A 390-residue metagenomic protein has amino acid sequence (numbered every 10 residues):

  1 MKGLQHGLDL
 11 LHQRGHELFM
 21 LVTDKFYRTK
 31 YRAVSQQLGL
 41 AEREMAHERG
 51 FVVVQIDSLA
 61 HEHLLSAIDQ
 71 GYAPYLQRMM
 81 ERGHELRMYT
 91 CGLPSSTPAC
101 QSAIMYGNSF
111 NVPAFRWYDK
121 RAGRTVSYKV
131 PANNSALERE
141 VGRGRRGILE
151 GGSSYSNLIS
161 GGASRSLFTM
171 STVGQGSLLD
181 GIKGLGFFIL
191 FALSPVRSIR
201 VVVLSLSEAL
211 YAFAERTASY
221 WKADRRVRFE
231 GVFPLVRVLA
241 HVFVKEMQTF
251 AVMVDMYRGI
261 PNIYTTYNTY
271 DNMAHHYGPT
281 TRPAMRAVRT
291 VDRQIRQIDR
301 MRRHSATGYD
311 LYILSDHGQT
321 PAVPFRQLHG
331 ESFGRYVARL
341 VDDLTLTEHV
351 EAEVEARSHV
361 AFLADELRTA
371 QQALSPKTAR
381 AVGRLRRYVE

Functional and structural regions predicted by a protein language model:
K2-G15, M20, F26, Y106-G278 (+1 more regions): His/Asp/Glu-rich, glycine-adjacent segments that coordinate divalent cations and/or stabilize oxyanion chemistry on
L8, H12-H84, L328: Active-site-proximal N-terminal segment of extracellular/periplasmic enzymes that hydrolyze or transfer
M20, D24, V242-F243, M247 (+6 more regions): A long, amphipathic alpha-helix that forms part of the scaffold/cap immediately adjacent to metal-dependent active
Q37-A41, T249-F250, I298: A generic local structural motif
A46-L64, M79, I104, N262-N268 (+3 more regions): Beta-strand elements within well-structured catalytic alpha/beta cores of enzymes that handle phosphate/sulfate esters
H47-R49, G71, R78, R82-S102 (+4 more regions): Secreted, luminal/periplasmic, and some membrane-associated catalytic domains that remodel anionic oxygen-ester
H63-S66, M285, P321-R326: Catalytic palm subdomain of template-directed nucleic-acid polymerases, centered on the conserved carboxylate motif
I68-G71, E85, S96, V244-M247 (+1 more regions): Short, glycine/acidic-rich beta->alpha junctions
